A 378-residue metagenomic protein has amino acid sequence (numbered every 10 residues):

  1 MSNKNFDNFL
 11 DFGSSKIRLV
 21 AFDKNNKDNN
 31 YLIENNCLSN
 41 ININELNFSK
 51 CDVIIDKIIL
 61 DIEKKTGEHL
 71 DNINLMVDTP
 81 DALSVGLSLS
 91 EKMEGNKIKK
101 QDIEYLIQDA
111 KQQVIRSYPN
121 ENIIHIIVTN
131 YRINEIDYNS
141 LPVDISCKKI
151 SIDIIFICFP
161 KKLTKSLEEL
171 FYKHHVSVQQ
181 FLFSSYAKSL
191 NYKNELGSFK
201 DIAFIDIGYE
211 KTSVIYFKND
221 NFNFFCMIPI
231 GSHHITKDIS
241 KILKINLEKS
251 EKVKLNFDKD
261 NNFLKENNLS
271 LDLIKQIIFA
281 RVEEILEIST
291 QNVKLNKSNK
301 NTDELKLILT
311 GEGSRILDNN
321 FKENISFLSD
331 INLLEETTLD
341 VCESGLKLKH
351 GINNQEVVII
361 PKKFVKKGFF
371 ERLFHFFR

Functional and structural regions predicted by a protein language model:
M1-K16, V20-N72, V77-I202, N223 (+5 more regions): Nucleotide/phosphate-binding catalytic cleft detector across ATP-hydrolyzing and phosphate-transferring enzymes
L10-K16, D78-T79, F204-T212, F217-D220 (+3 more regions): A short acidic Gly-Thr/Ser loop motif
K24-N25, G197, N219, K322-L328: Short, solvent-exposed amphipathic alpha-helical segments in soluble enzyme and RNA/protein-processing domains
K100, E104, E323-L348, Q355: Conserved phosphate-binding/catalytic loops in two-lobed NTP-binding clefts
N194-D258: Acidic, glycine-rich loop-and-beta core segments that form the ion-binding/anion-interacting portion of active sites
K244-A280: A mobile "lid/hinge" subdomain adjacent to the ATP/sugar-phosphate binding pocket shared across diverse ATP-dependent
R281-K297: A short, acidic, amphipathic alpha-helical segment used as a generic capping/interface helix at domain edges
N301-N324: Glycine-rich phosphate-binding loops at beta-strand->alpha-helix junctions
